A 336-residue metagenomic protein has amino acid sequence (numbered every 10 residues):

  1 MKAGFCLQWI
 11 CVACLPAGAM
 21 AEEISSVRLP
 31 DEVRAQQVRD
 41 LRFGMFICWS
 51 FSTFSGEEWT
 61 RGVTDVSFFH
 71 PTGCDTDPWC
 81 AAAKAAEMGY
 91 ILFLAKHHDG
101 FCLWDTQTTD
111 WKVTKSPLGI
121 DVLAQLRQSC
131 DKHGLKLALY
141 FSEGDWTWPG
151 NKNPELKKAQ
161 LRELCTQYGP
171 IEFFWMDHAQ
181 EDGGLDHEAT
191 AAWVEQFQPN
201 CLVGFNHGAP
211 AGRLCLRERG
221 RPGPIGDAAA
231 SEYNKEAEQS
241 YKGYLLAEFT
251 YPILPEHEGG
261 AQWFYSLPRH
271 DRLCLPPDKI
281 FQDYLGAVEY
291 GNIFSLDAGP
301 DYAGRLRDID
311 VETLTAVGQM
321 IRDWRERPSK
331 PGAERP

Functional and structural regions predicted by a protein language model:
M1-F5: Positively charged n-region of N-terminal signal peptides that target proteins for export
C6-A17: Bacterial N-terminal signal peptides
A21-P336: Mature catalytic domains of secreted/periplasmic carbohydrate-active enzymes
